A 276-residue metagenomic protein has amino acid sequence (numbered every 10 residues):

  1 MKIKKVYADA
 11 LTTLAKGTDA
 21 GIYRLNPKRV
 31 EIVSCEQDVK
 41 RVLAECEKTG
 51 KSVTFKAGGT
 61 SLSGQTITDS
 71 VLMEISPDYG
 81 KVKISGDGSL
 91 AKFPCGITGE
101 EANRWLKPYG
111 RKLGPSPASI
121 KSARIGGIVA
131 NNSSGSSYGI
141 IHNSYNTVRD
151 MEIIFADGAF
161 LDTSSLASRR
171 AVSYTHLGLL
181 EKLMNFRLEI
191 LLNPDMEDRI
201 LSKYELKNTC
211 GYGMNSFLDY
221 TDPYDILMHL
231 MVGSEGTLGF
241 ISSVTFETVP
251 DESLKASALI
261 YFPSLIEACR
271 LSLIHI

Functional and structural regions predicted by a protein language model:
M1-R29, E45-V53, G58, L273-I274: N-terminal accessory segments
A20-V53, V71, I75-A118, V129 (+2 more regions): N-terminal glycine-rich flavin-associated loop
L62-S63, L106-M151, F155, R199-L227 (+1 more regions): A gly/ser-rich beta-alpha-beta helix-loop segment of oxidoreductase catalytic cores
T66: Class I SAM-dependent methyltransferase SAM-binding "motif I" and its flanking Rossmann-like core
A167-Y224: Phosphate/pyrophosphate- and phosphate-bearing ligand-binding catalytic cores of soluble enzymes
T175-H176, I274-I276: Conserved small/polar residues in nucleotide/adenosyl-binding loops
D219-L230, L238, P263-S264, A268-L271: Long hydrophobic segments that form regular secondary structure
Y224-L227, S234-K255: Flexible, low-complexity linker/loop segments at domain and module junctions
